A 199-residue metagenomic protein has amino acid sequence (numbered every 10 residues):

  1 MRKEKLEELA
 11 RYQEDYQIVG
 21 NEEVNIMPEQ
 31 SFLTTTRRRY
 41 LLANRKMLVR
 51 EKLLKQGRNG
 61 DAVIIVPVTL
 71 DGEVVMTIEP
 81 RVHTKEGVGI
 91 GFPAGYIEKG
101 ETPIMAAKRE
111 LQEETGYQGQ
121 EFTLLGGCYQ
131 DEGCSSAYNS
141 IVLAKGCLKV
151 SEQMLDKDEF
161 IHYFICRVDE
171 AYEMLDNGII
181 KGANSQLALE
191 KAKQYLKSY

Functional and structural regions predicted by a protein language model:
M1-G20, V88, K99, D156-Y199: Nudix hydrolase/Nudix homology domain
R2-K3, L53-K55, V63-R109: Conserved Nudix-box catalytic region and its N-terminal flanking loop in Nudix hydrolases and closely related
N25-V66, L70: Acidic, metal-coordinating catalytic segment for phosphate/diphosphate chemistry, firing primarily on the Nudix
T34, D61, S135-Y138, K157-E159: A generic structural signal for well-ordered coil/turn residues at beta-strand boundaries that shape enzyme active-site
T35-R37, V66, M76, I141-L143 (+1 more regions): Conserved hydrophobic/aromatic beta-strand scaffold that supports enzyme active sites
R39-N44, D131-V150, F164: Active-site-adjacent beta-strand/loop module that shapes the phosphate/pyrophosphate-binding cleft
F92-L125, V142, K157-D158, R167: The catalytic Nudix box helix
